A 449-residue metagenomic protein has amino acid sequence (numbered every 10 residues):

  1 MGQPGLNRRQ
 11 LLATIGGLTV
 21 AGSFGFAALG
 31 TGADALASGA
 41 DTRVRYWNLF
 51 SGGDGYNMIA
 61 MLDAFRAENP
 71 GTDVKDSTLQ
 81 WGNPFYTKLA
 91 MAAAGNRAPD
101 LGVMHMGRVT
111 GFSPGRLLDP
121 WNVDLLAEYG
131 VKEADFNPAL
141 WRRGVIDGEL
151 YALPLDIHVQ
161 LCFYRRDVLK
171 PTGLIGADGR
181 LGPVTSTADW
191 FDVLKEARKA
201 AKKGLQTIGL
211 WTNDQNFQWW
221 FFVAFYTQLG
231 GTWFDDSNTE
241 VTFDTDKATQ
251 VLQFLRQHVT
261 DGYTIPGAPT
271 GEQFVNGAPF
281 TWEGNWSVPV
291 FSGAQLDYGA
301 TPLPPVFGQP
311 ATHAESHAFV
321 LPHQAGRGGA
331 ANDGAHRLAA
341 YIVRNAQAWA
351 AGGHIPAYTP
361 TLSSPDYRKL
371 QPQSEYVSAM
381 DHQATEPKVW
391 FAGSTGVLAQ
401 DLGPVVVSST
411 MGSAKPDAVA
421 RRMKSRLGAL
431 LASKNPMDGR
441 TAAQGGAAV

Functional and structural regions predicted by a protein language model:
Q10-G30: N-terminal export signals
A40-S51, D73-S77, L101: Short, well-ordered beta-strand elements
L49, M61-L62, W219-A224, Q228-L229 (+2 more regions): Extracytoplasmic/periplasmic substrate-binding proteins
A64-F136, P171-G173, P279-F280, D417: Extracytoplasmic "Venus flytrap"/periplasmic binding protein-like
M106-L161, Q218, G299-T301, K369 (+2 more regions): Hinge/lid segment of periplasmic solute-binding proteins
A139, T301-P302, G352-S408, S433-V449: Long, aromatic- and glycine/proline-rich binding clefts that accommodate carbohydrate-like moieties
D147-L155, Q160, S186-E240, F280: Extracytoplasmic/periplasmic solute-binding protein
F191-R198, G231-T232, D236-G267: Glycine-centered hinge/linker elements that transmit conformational signals in sensory and ligand-binding systems
